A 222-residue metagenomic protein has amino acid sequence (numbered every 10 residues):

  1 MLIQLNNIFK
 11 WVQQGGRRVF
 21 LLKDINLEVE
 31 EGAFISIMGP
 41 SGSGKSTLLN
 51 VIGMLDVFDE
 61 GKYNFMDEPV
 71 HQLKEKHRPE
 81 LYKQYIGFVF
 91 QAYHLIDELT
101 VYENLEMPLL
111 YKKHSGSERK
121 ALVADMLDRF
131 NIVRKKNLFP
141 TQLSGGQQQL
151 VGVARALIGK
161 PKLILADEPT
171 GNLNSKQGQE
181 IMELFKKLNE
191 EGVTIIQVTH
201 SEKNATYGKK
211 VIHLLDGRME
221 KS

Functional and structural regions predicted by a protein language model:
L2-I3, I8-K210: ABC family nucleotide-binding domain
V211-S222: H-loop (His-switch) and adjacent beta-strand-loop-beta switch element of ABC-type ATPase nucleotide-binding domains
